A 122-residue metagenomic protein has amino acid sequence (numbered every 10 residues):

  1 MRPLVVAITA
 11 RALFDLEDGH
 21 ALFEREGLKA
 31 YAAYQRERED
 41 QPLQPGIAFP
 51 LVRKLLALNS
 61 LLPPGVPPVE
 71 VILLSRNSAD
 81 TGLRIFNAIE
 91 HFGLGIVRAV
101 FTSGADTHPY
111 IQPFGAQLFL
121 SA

Functional and structural regions predicted by a protein language model:
M1-G104: Alpha-helical substrate-recognition element adjacent to the catalytic core
P109-A122: Conserved Lys-Pro-Asp/Glu-containing loop-to-beta segment of HAD-superfamily phosphomonoesterases, centered on
